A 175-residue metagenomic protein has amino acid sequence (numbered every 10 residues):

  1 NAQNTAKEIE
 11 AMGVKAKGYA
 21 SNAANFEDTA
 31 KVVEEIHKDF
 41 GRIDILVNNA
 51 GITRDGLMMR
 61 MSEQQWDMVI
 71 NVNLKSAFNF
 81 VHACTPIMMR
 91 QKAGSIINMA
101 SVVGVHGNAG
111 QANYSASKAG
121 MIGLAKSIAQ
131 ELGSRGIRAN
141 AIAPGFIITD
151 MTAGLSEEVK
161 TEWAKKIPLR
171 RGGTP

Functional and structural regions predicted by a protein language model:
A20-K31, E63: The beta1-alpha1 cofactor-binding region of Rossmann-like NAD(H)/NADP(H)-dependent oxidoreductases
L57-M58, Q65-I70, T152, W163: Substrate-binding pocket helix/loop in short-chain dehydrogenase/reductase
M59, H106-A112, S134-R135, R170: Active-site loop immediately N-terminal to the catalytic Tyr-X3-Lys motif of short-chain dehydrogenase/reductase
V81, S117, A125: Active-site helix of classical SDR
P86, Q130-S134: Alpha-helical segment proximal to the catalytic Tyr-Lys
S101: Residue(s) in the substrate-gating loop at a strand-loop-helix junction that position the organic substrate next
I167-P175: A conserved structural motif in NAD(P)-dependent oxidoreductases
